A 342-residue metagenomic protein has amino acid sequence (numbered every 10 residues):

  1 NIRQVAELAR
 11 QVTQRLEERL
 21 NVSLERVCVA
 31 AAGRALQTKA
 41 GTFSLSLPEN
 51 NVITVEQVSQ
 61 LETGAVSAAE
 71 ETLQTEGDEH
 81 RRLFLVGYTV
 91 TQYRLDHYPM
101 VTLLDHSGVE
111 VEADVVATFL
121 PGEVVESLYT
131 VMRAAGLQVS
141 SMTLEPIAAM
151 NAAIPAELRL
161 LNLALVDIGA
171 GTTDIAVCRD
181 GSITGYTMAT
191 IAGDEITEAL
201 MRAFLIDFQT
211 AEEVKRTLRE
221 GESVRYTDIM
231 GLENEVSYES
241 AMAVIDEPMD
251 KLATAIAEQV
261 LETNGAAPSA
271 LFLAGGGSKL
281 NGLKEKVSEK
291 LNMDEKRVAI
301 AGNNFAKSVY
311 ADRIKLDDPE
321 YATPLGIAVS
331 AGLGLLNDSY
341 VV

Functional and structural regions predicted by a protein language model:
N1-I2, S44-E49, I183-L200, F204 (+1 more regions): Short glycine-rich, Thr/Ser-proximal phosphate-binding strand/loop in the N-terminal lobe of ATP-dependent enzymes
N1-R19, A199-M201, I206, A311-D318: N-terminal phosphate-binding loop and adjacent alpha-helix
N1-V27, A31-L163, G193, E220-I229 (+7 more regions): Nucleotide/phosphate-binding catalytic cleft detector across ATP-hydrolyzing and phosphate-transferring enzymes
V27-A30, K39, A156-Y186, L200: Gly/Thr-rich phosphate-binding beta-strand-loop-beta motif of the actin/hexokinase/Hsp70
V55, S288-P324: Conserved phosphate-binding/catalytic loops in two-lobed NTP-binding clefts
E247-A257: A general structural motif
T254, E262-I300: C-terminal hydrophobic structural anchor segments that stabilize assembly/packing rather than catalytic chemistry
